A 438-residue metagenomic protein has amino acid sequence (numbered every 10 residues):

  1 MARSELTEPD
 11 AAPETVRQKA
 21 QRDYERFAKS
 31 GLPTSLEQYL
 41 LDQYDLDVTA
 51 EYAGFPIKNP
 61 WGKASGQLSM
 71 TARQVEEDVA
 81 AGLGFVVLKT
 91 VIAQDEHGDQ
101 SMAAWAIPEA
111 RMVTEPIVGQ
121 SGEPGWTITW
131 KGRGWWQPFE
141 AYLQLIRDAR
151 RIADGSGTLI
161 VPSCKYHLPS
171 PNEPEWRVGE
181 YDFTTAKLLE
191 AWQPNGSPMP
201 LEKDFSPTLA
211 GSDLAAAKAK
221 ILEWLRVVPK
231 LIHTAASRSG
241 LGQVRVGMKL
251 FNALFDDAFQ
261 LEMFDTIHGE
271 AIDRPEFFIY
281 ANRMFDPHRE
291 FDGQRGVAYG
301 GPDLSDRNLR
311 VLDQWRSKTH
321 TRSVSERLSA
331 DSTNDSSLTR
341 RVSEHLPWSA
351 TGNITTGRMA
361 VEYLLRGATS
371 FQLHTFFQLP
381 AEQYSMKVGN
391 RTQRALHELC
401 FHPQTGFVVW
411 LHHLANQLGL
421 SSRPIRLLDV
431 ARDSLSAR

Functional and structural regions predicted by a protein language model:
M1-L41, M112-V113, Q137, D303 (+2 more regions): Alpha/beta catalytic cores of nucleotide-metabolism and tRNA/nucleoside-modifying enzymes
A2-L201: N-terminal capping/small domains of soluble enzymes
P33-D45, D204-W224, L254, F259-S337 (+1 more regions): Glycine/Thr-rich beta-alpha phosphate-binding loop at enzyme active sites
P56-G62, S156-P162, S237-F251, K318-T351: Short beta-strand/loop segments at the ligand-binding rim of alpha/beta enzyme cores
K63, V86, F278, W315 (+1 more regions): Conserved, mostly hydrophobic/aromatic
Q67-L68, K165-H167, L250-F255, S343-R358: Glycine-rich beta-to-alpha transition loops that act as phosphate-gripper elements at the mouths of alpha/beta enzyme
S69-V79, A258-I267, T356-V361: Short, acidic/polar
V87, V161-S163, I279, F371-H374: Conserved beta-strand positions in the central sheet of alpha/beta enzyme cores
